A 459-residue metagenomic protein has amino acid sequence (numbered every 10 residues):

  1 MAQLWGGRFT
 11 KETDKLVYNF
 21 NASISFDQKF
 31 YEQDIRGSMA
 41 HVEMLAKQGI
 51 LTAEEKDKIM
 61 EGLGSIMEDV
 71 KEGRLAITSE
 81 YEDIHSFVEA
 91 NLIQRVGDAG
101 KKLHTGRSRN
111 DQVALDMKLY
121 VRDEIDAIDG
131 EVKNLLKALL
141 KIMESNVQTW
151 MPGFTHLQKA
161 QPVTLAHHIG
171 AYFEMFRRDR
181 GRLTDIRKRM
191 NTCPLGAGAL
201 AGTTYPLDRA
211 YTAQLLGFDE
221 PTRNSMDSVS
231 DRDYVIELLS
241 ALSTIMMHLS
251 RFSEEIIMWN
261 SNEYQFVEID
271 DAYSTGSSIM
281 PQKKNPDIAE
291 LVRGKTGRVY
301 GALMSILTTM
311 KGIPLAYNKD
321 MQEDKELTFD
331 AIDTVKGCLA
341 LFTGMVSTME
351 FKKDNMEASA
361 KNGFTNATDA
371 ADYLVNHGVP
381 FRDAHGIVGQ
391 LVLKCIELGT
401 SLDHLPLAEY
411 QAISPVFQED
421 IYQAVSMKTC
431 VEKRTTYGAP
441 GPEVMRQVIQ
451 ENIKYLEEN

Functional and structural regions predicted by a protein language model:
M1-G202, L207-A213, E220, T275-G276 (+4 more regions): A helix-coil-helix interface module used to build multimeric assemblies and to scaffold catalytic/cofactor sites
A2-G37, D98-A99, M280-N459: Glycine-rich cofactor/substrate-binding loops
S38, I66, I128, V132-L135 (+14 more regions): Amphipathic alpha-helices that form helix-helix packing interfaces
L51, L75, Y264-Q265, P380 (+1 more regions): Conserved hydrophobic residue
E61-D69, R232, Q390-K394: A short structural micro-motif
A127, E131, L157, Q161-A171 (+12 more regions): Short, contiguous, pocket-lining structural segments that sit at or immediately flank catalytic/ligand-binding sites
S145, R182-D185, R189, F218-T222 (+7 more regions): Conserved helix-loop functional segments at active or binding sites
L216-T308: Acidic, glycine-rich loop-and-beta core segments that form the ion-binding/anion-interacting portion of active sites
